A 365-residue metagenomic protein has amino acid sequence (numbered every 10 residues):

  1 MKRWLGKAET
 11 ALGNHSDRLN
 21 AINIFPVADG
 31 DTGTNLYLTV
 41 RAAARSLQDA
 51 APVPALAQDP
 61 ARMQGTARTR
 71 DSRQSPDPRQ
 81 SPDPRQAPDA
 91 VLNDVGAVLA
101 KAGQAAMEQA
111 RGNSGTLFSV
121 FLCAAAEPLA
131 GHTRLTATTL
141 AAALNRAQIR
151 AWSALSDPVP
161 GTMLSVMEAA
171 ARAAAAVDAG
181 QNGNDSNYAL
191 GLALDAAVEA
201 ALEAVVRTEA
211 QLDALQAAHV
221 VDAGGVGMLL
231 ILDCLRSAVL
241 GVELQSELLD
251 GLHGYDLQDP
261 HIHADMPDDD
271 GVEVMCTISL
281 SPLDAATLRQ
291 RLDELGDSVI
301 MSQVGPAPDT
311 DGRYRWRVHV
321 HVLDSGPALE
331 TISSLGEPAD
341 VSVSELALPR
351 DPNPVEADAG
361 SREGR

Functional and structural regions predicted by a protein language model:
M1-R365: N-terminal loops that bind phosphate or other acidic moieties and the adjacent beta-alpha structural core
